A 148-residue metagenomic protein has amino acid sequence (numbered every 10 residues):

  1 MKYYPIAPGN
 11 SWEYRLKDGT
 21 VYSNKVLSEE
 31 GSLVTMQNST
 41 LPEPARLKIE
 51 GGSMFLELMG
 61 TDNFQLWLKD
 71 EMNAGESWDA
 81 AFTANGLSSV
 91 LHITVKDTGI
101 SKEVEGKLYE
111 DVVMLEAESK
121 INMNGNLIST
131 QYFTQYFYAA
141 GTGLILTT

Functional and structural regions predicted by a protein language model:
M1-T148: Conserved functional acidic sites
